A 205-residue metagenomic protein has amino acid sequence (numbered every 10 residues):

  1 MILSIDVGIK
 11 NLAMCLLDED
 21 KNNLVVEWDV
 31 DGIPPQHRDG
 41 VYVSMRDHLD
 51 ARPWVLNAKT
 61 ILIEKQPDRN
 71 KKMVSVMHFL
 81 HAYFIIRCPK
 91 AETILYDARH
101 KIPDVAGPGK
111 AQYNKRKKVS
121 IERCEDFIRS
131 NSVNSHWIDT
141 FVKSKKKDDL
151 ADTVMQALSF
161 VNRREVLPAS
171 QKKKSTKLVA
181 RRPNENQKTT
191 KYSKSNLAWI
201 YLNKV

Functional and structural regions predicted by a protein language model:
M1-V205: Phosphate- and other anionic-substrate recognition elements at nucleic-acid/protein interfaces
